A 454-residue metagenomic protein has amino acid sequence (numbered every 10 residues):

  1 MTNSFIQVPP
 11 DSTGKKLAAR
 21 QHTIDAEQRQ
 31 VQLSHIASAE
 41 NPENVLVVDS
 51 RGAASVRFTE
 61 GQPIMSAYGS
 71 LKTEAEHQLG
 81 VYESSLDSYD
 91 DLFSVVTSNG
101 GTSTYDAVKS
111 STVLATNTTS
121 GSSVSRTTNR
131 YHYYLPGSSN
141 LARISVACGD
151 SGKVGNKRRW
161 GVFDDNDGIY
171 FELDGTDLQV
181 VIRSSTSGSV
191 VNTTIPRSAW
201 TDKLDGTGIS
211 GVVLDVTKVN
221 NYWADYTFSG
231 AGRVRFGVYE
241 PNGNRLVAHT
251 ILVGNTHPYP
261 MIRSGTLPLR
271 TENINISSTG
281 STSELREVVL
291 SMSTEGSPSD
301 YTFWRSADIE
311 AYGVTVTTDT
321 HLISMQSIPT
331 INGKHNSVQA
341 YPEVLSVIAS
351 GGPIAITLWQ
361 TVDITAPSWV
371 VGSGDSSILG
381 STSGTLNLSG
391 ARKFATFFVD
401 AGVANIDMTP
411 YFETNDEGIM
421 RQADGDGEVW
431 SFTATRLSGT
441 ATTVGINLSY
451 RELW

Functional and structural regions predicted by a protein language model:
M1-T97, S297-G352: Extended, low-complexity segments enriched in Ser/Thr/Gly and acidic residues that occur primarily in surface-exposed
A37-N44, S50-G52, T59-A142, A147-G149 (+2 more regions): Flexible, glycine/threonine- and acidic-rich loop/arm segments that mediate assembly and lattice contacts in viral
L114-V191, S337, V347, P353-A355 (+2 more regions): Secretory/extracellular carbohydrate-interaction modules and structurally similar beta-sandwich "look-alikes"
Y134-C148, S291-R436, V444-W454: Beta-rich globular "head" domains
L141-A147, Y170-E172, V181, K218-T227 (+4 more regions): Residues within well-ordered beta-strands of beta-sheet-rich folds
K153-G175, G243-L246, D426, A434-W454: C-terminal interaction-tip segments
K157-V219, R392-A401, N405: Glycine-aromatic-enriched beta-strand/loop faces of beta-sandwich-type recognition domains, especially lectin-like
Y170-F171, L214-K218, W223-E310: Aromatic sugar-binding interfaces of carbohydrate-active proteins
